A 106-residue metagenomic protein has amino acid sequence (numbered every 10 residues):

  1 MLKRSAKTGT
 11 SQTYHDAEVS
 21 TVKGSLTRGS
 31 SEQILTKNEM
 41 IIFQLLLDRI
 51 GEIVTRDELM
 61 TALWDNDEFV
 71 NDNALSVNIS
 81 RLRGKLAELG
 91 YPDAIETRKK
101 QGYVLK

Functional and structural regions predicted by a protein language model:
M1-H15: Basic, amphipathic DNA-recognition helix from helix-turn-helix-like DNA-binding domains
G9-S11, S25, G51, D67 (+1 more regions): A short, glycine- and basic residue-enriched loop/turn that sits immediately adjacent to a domain's principal
S11-T13, E18, I53, S76 (+1 more regions): Short aromatic/basic micro-patch
Y14, E18-I41, V104-K106: A structural micro-motif at secondary-structure boundaries
S30-I34, I41-N78, L86-P92: Positively charged, aromatic-enriched patches within helix-turn-helix-type DNA-binding elements, predominantly
L82: Signature for phosphate-centric chemistry
D93-K106: A short linear beta-strand->loop->alpha-helix hinge motif most characteristic of winged-helix/helix-turn-helix
